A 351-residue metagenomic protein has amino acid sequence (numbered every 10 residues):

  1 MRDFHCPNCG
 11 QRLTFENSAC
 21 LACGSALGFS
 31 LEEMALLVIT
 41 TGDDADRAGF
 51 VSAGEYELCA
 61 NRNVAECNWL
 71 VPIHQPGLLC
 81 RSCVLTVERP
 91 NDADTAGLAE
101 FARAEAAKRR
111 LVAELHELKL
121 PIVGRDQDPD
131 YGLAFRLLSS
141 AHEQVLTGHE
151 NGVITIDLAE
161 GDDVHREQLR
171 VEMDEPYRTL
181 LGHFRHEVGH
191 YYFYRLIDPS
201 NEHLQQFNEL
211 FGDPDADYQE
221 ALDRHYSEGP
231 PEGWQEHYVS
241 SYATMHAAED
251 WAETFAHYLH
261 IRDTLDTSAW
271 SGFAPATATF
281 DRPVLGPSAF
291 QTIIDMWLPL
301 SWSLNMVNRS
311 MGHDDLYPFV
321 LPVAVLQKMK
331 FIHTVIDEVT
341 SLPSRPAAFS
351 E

Functional and structural regions predicted by a protein language model:
D3, N17, A53-Y56, V64 (+1 more regions): Residues immediately within or flanking Cys/His clusters that coordinate Zn2+ in small zinc-binding modules
C6-C9, C20-C23, Y56-A60, C80-C83: Short cysteine-rich clusters marking metal-coordination/redox-active sites
G10-T14, L27, N63-E66, V71 (+1 more regions): Cys/His-rich microdomains that often coordinate metals
C20, R178-P199, A252: Active-site recognition of the HExxH zinc-binding catalytic motif
A99-D163: Auxiliary, metal-adjacent structural segments of Zn-dependent hydrolase domains
V164-F184: Short pre-active-site segment immediately N-terminal to the catalytic Zn-binding motif
F193-W251, F255-T264: Post-HExxH zinc-binding segment in Zn-dependent metallohydrolases
A243-E351: Pan-zinc metallopeptidase signature
